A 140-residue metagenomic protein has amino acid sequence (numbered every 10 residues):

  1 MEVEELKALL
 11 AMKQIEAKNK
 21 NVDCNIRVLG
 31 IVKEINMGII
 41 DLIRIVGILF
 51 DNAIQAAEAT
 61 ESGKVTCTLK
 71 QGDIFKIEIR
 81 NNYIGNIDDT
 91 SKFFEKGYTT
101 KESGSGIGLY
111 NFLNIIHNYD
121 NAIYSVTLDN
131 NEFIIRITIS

Functional and structural regions predicted by a protein language model:
M1-K20: Short beta-to-alpha transition helix within the HATPase_c
C24-I45: Conserved short strand/loop->alpha-helix "switch" segment adjacent to the catalytic nucleotide/phosphoryl-transfer site
N25, T66, I123-T127: Short beta-strand patches within cytosolic ATPase/nucleotide-binding catalytic cores
I39-E61, N118: Conserved ATP-binding N-box helix of the HATPase_c
K64-D73: Short beta-strand/loop element within the Bergerat-fold HATPase_c
I74, G106, L128-R136: Glycine-rich nucleotide-binding loop
K76-G106: Glycine-rich/acidic phosphate-handling loop/turn and adjacent ATP-lid/helix of nucleotide-binding kinase/ATPase domains
N111-I123: Conserved glycine-/histidine-rich ATP-lid loop and adjacent helix of the Bergerat-fold HATPase_c
